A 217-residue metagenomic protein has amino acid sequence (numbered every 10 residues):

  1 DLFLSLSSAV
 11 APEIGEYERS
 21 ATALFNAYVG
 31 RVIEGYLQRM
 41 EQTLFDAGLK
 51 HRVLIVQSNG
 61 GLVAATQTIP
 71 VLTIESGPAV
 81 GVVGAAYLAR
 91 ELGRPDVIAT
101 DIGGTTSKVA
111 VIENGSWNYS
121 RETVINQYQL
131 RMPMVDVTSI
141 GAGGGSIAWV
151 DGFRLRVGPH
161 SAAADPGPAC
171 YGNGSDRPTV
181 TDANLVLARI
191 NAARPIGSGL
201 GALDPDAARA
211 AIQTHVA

Functional and structural regions predicted by a protein language model:
D1-A217: N-terminally biased helix-coil "hinge/interface" segments that flank
